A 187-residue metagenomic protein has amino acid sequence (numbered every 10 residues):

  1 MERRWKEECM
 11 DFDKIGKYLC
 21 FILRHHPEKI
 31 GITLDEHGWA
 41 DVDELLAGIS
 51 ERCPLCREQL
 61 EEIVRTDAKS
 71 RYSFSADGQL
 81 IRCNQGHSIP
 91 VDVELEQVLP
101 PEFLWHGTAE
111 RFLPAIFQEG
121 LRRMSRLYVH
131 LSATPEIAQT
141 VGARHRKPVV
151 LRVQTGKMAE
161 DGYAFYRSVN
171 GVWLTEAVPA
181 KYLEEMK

Functional and structural regions predicted by a protein language model:
M1-C9: Short, Lys/Arg-enriched N-terminal segments with co-localized hydrophobic residues within the first ~10-30 amino acids
R4, L34, I49, L127: Generic anion/oxyanion-binding catalytic loop in active/binding sites
M10-D43, G48: Positively charged, polyanion-binding regions of nucleic-acid-associated proteins
C20, H25, L55, Q59-A76 (+3 more regions): ADP-ribosyltransferase catalytic core
A47-C56: Short, basic/low-complexity N-terminal boundary segments at the transition from targeting/disordered tails
Q79-C83: Minor-groove-contacting beta-hairpin "wing" of winged helix-turn-helix DNA-binding domains
W105: Enzymes that process phosphate groups on RNA ends and nucleotide/triphosphate substrates
